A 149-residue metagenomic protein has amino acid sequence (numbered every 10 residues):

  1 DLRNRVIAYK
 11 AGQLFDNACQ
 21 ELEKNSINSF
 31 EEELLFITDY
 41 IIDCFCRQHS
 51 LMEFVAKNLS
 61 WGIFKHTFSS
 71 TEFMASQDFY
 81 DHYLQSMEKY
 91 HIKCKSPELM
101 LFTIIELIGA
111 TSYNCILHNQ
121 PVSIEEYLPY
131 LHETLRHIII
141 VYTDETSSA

Functional and structural regions predicted by a protein language model:
D1-L2: A secondary-structure capping/hinge motif
R5, Y9-G12, C19-R47, I104: Hydrophobic alpha-helical connector segments
Y9-G12, D16, C44, S50 (+3 more regions): Amphipathic alpha-helical packing segments from all-alpha helical-bundle domains
F15, C19, I42, G109-I116: Regular secondary-structure segments
F15, E31-T38, Y80, L101 (+2 more regions): Short, amphipathic alpha-helical "lid/cap" segments that border enzyme active or binding sites
C19-E23, V55-F64: Short linear capping/connector segments at secondary-structure termini
N25-E33, I63, T67, T71 (+2 more regions): A structural signal for alpha-helical segments
E53, S86-T134, Y142-A149: Hydrophobic/aromatic-rich alpha-helical bundle segments in the mid-to-C-terminal region
